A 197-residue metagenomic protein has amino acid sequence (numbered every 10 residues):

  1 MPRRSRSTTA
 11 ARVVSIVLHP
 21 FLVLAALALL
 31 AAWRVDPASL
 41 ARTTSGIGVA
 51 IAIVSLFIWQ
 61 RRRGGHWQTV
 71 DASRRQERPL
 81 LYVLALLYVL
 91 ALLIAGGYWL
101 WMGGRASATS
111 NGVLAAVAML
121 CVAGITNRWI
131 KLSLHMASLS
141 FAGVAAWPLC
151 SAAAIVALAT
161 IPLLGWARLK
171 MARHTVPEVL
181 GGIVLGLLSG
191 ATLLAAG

Functional and structural regions predicted by a protein language model:
M1-A11: Short, Lys/Arg-rich, polar N-terminal cytosolic tail immediately upstream of the first transmembrane signal-anchor
V14-R34: The first (N-terminal) embedded transmembrane alpha-helix
V23-A25, L84-Y98, A118, A137-S140 (+1 more regions): Core segments of transmembrane alpha-helices that mediate helix-helix packing or line hydrophobic substrate/ligand
A28-S45, G96-N111, A146-I155, A191-G197: Helix-coil boundary and interhelical linker segments in multi-pass alpha-helical membrane proteins
A38-V54, R75-P79, I183: Loop-to-helix transition at the N-terminal end of transmembrane alpha-helices
V54-H66: Membrane-water interface of transmembrane alpha-helices
T69-L87: Juxtamembrane helix-capping/reentrant segments at transmembrane boundaries
T109-G197: Membrane-embedded catalytic cores of phosphoryl/pyrophosphoryl-handling enzymes
